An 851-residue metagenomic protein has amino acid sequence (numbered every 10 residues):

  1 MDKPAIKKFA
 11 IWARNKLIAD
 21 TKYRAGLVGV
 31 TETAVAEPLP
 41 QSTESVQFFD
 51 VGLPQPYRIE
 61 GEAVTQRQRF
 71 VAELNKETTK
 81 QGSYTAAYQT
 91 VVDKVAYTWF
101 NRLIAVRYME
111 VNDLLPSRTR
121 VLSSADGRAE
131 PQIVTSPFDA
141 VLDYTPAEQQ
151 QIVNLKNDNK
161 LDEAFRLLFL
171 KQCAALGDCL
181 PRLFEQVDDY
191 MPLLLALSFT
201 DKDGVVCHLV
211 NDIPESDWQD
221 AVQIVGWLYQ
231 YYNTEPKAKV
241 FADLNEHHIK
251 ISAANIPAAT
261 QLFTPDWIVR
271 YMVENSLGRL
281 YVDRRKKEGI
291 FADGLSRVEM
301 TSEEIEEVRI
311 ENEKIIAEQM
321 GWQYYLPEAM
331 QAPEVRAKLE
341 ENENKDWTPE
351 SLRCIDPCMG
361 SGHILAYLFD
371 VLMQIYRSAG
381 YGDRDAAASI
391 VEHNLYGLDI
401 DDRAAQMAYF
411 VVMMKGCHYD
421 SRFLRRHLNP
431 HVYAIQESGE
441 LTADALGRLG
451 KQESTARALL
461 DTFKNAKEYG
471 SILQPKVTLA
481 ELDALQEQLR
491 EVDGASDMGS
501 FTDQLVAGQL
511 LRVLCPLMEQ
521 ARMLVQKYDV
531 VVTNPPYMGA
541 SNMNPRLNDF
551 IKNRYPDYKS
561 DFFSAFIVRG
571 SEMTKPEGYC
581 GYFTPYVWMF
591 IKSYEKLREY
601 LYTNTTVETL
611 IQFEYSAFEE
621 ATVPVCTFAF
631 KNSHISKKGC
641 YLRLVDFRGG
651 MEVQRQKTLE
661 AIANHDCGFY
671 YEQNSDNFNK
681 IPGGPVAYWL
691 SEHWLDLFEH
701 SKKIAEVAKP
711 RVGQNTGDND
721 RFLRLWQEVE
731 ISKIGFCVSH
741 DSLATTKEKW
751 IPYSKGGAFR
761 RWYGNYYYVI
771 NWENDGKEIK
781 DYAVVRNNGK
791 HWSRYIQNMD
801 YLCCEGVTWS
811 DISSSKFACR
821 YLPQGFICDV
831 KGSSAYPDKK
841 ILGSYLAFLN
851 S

Functional and structural regions predicted by a protein language model:
M1-Y367, V371, L398-M407, N429-A495 (+4 more regions): Preference for the N-terminal adenyl/adenosyl cofactor-binding alpha/beta module
P4, A366, M373, R377 (+13 more regions): Signature of N6-adenine DNA methyltransferases within the class I
Q68-T90, A253-A254, L510-P516, V531 (+3 more regions): Short linear interaction motifs
E148-C173, P710-S732, V784-N788, W792-R794: Extended, Lys/Arg-enriched charged tracts that mediate electrostatic binding to polyanionic substrates
I213-D217, P257-A259, E340-N344, C354 (+12 more regions): Generic recognition of flexible, low-complexity loop/linker segments
N233, D800-A818, I827-C828, Y845-S851: Short Ser/Thr-interspersed hydrophobic loop/turn segments at strand-loop and sheet-helix junctions that line or gate
G380-Q406: Cysteine-dependent PTP/DSP-like catalytic domain, specifically the C-terminal lobe
H740-D800, T808: Contiguous C-terminal substrate-recognition/catalytic subdomains in enzyme active sites
